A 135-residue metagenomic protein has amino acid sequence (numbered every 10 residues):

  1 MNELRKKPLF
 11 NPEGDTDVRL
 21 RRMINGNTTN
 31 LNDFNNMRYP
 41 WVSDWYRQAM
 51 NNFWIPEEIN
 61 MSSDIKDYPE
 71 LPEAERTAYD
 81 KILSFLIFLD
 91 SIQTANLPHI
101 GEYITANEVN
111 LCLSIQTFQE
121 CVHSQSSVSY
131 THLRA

Functional and structural regions predicted by a protein language model:
M1-M61, E75, V109: Extreme N-terminal leader/anchor segments
S43, S62-S63, S84, S91 (+2 more regions): Generic serine detector
E57-E70, T94-A95: Active-site-adjacent bridging/hinge elements
P72-Y103, V122: Alpha-helical bundle segments that constitute or directly flank the non-heme di-iron/ferroxidase center
N96, E108-Y130: Amphipathic alpha-helical hairpins
T131-A135: Conserved small/polar residues in nucleotide/adenosyl-binding loops
